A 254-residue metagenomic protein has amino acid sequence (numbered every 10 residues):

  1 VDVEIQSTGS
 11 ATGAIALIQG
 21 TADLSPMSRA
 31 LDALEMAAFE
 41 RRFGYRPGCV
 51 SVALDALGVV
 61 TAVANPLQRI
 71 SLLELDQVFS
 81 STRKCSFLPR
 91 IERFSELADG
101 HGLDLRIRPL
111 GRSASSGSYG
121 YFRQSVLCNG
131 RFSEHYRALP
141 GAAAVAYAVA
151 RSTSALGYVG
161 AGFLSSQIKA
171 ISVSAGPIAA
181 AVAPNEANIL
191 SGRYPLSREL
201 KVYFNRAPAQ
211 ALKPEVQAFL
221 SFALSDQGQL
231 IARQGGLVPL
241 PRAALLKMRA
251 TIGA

Functional and structural regions predicted by a protein language model:
V1-A254: Flexible loop/hinge segments at secondary-structure junctions
